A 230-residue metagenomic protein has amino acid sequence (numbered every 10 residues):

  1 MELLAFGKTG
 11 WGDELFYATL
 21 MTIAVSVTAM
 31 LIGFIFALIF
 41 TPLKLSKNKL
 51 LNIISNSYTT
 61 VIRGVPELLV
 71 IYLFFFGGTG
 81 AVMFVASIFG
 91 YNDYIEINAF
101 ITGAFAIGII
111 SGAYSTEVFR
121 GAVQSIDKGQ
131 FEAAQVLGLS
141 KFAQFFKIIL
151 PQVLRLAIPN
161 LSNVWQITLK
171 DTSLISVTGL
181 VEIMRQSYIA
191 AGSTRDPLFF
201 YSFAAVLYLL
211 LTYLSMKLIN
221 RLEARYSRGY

Functional and structural regions predicted by a protein language model:
M1-Y230: Transmembrane alpha-helices and adjacent helix-loop boundaries
